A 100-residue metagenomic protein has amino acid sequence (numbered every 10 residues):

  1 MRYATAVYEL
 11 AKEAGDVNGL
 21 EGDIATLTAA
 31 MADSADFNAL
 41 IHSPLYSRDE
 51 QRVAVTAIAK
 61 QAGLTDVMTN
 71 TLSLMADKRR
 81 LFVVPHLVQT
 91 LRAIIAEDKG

Functional and structural regions predicted by a protein language model:
M1-G100: Elongated, mostly alpha-helical coiled-coil "stalk/stator" tethers of large membrane protein machines
